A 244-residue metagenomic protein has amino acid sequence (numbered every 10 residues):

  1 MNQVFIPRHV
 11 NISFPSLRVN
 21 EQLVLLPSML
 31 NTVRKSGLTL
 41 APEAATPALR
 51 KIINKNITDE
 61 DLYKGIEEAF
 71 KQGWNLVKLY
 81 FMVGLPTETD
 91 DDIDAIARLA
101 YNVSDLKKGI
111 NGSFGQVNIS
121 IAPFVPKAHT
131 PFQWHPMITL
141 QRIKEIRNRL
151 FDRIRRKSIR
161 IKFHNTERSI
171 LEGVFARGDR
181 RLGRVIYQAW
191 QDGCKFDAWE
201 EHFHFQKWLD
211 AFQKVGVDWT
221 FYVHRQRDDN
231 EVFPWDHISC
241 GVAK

Functional and structural regions predicted by a protein language model:
M1-Q116: Conserved SAM/AdoMet-binding glycine-rich loop
F5-H9, D105, N148-I161: Structural alpha-beta junctions
V10, A44-P47, W74-F81, A122-F132 (+2 more regions): Short acidic (Asp/Glu) and glycine-rich catalytic loops that position anionic groups and cofactors
P15-Q22, G84-L85, S113-P126, K162-R177 (+1 more regions): A glycine-rich phosphate-binding loop feature that marks nucleotide/adenosyl-phosphate handling sites
L25-M29, T87-I96, A128-L140, S169-G183: Short glycine/threonine-rich loop-to-helix capping motif typified by GTGT followed within a few residues by an Asp-Pro
V33, G37, M137-R149, R181-F196: Acidic, Ser/Thr-rich peripheral helices and adjacent loops at domain boundaries
D105-S113, Q133-K144, R149-R153, G173: Long, polar/charge-rich, low-hydrophobicity segments
R155-K244: Radical SAM enzyme core and accessory elements
